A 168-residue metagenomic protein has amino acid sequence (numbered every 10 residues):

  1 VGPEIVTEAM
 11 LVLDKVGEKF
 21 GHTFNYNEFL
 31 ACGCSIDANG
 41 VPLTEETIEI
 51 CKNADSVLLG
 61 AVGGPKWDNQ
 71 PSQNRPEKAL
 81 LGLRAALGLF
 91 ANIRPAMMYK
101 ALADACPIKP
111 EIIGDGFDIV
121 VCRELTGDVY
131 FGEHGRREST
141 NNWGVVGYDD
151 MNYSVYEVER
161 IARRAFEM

Functional and structural regions predicted by a protein language model:
V1-E4, E18, T23-N25, L30-M168: Anion-binding alpha/beta catalytic cores of soluble intermediary-metabolism enzymes, centered on
A9-F20: A short, Lys/Arg-enriched amphipathic alpha-helix followed by its capping loop at the start of a domain
